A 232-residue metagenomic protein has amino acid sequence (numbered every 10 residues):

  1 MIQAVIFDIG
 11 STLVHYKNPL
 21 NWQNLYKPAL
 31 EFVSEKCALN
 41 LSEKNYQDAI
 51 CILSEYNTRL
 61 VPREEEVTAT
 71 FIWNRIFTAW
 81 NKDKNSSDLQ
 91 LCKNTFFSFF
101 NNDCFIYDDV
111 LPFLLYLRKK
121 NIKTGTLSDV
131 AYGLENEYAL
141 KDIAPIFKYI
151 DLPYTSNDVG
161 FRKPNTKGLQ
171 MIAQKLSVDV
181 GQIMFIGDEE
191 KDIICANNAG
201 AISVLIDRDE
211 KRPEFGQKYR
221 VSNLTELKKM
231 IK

Functional and structural regions predicted by a protein language model:
M1-V5, H15-K17, E31, E35-K44 (+3 more regions): Asp-based, Mg2+/Mn2+-dependent phosphohydrolase catalytic module
G10, P19-L60: Conserved phosphoryl-transfer catalytic core
K17-L25, V61-E65, L134-A139: Short, flexible/disordered intra-domain loops and linkers
L25, A69-I72, G168-L169, L227: Hydrophobic alpha-helical packing elements
D48-N94: A metal-dependent, Asp-based hydrolase signature
T95-C104: Surface-exposed cleft-lining segments at the edges of enzyme active sites
I106-V110: A short, well-structured juxtamembrane/interface segment
